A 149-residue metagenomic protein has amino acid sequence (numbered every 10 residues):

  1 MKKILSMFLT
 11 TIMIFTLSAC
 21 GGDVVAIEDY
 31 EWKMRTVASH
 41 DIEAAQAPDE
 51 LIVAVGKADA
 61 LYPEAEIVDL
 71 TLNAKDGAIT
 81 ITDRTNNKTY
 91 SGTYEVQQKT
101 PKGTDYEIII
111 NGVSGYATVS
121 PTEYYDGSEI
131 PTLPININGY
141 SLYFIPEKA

Functional and structural regions predicted by a protein language model:
M1-A19: Sec-dependent bacterial lipoprotein signal peptides
C20-T36, I42-E43: N-terminal helix-cap/turn-to-beta initiation motif at the start of protein domains
K33, V37-A38, I108-G112, G139-S141 (+1 more regions): Low-complexity, repetitive regions of proteins mediating host interaction that are extracellular, surface-exposed
V37-I67: Mixed-charge, low-complexity intrinsically disordered segments
S39-E43, E64-S128: Contiguous, well-ordered beta-strand patches that form the walls/edges of small beta-barrel/beta-sandwich domains
V53, I108, I135: Short aromatic-centered micro-motifs
T89-K99, P134-A149: Edge beta-strand at a domain terminus
